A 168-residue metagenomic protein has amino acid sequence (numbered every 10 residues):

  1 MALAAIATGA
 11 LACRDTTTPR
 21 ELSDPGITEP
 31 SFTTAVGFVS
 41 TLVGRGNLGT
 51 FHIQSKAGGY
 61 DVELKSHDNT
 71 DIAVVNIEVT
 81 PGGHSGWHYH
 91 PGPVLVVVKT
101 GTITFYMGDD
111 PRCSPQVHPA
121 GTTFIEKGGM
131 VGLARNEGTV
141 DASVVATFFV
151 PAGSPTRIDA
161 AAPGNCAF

Functional and structural regions predicted by a protein language model:
M1-A4: Sec-dependent N-terminal signal peptides
G9-A12: C-terminal motif of bacterial Sec signal peptides marking the signal peptidase cleavage site
R14-D71, Q116-V117, A161-F168: A short, N-terminal "cap"/entry segment at the start of jelly-roll beta-barrel domains of the cupin/DSBH fold
Y60, H67-P91: Short, surface-exposed binding/anchoring microloops in extracellular/periplasmic proteins
V79, D109-G129: Short acidic-glycine-tyrosine-enriched beta hairpin
S85-H90, M107, P115-Q116, R135-E137: Short histidine-centered beta-strand/loop micro-motifs that create catalytic or ligand/metal-coordination sites
H90-P111, T122: Glycine- and acidic-residue-biased ligand/ion/polar-headgroup-sensing regions
H118-P119, G128-P155: Ligand-binding loop in jelly-roll beta-barrel domains
